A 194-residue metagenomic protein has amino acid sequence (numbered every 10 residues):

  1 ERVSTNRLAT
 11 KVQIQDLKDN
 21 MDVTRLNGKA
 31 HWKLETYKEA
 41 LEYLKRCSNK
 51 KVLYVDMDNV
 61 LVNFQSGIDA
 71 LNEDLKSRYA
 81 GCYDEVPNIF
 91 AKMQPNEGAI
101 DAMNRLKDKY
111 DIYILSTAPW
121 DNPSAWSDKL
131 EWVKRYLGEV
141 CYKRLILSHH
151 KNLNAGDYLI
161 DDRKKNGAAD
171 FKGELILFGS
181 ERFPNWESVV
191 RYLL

Functional and structural regions predicted by a protein language model:
E1-S48: Active-site helical microenvironments for divalent-metal-assisted chemistry
R7, I14, K18, K50 (+3 more regions): A general structural motif
K29-L53, D101, E174-L194: Charged phosphate-binding loop/patch that engages nucleotide di/tri-phosphates or the phosphate backbone of nucleic
H31, D69-E73, E131, E174-L177: Glycine-rich, phosphate-binding/catalytic loops in enzymes
N49-A91: Active-site neighborhood of HAD-like aspartate-dependent phosphohydrolases
Q94, A99-S127, V133: Substrate-recognition element of Asp-dependent hydrolases with the DxDx(T/V) motif
D108, N122-L194: C-terminal cap/substrate-recognition subdomain and adjoining C-terminal extension of metal-dependent phosphatase-like
